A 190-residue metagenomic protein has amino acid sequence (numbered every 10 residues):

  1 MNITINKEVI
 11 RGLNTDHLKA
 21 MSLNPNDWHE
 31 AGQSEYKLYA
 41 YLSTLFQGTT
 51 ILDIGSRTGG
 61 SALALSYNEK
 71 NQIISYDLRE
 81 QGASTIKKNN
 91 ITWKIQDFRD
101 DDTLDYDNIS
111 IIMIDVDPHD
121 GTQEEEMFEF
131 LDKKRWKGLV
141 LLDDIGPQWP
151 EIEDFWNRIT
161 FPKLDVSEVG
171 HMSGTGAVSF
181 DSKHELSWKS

Functional and structural regions predicted by a protein language model:
M1-M113, D117-S190: A short alpha-helical cap/connector motif
